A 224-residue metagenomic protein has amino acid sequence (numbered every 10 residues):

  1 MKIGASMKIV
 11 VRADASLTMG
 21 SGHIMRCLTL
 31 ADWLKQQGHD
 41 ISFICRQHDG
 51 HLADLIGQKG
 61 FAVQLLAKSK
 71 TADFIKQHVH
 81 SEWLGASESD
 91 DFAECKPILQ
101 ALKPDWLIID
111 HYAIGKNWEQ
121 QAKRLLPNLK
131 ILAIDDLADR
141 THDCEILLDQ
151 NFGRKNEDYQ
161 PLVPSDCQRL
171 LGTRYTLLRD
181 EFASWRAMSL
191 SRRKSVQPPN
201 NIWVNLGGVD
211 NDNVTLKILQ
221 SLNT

Functional and structural regions predicted by a protein language model:
M7-G20: Nucleotide-activated donor-dependent transferases that construct or modify glycoconjugates
K8, D105-W106, I146, N201: Structural motif
I24-L34: Short amphipathic alpha-helix
M25, V209-L222: A conserved mid-protein helix/loop that constitutes part of the nucleotide-sugar donor-binding site
Q37-F92: Conserved nucleotide-sugar phosphate-binding/catalytic loop shared by glycosyltransferases and other
G85, K96-A113: Short N-terminal targeting/anchoring amphipathic segment
K123-L132: Short beta-strand/loop segments at the ligand-binding rim of alpha/beta enzyme cores
T141-D212: A nucleotide-sugar donor-handling region in carbohydrate enzymes
